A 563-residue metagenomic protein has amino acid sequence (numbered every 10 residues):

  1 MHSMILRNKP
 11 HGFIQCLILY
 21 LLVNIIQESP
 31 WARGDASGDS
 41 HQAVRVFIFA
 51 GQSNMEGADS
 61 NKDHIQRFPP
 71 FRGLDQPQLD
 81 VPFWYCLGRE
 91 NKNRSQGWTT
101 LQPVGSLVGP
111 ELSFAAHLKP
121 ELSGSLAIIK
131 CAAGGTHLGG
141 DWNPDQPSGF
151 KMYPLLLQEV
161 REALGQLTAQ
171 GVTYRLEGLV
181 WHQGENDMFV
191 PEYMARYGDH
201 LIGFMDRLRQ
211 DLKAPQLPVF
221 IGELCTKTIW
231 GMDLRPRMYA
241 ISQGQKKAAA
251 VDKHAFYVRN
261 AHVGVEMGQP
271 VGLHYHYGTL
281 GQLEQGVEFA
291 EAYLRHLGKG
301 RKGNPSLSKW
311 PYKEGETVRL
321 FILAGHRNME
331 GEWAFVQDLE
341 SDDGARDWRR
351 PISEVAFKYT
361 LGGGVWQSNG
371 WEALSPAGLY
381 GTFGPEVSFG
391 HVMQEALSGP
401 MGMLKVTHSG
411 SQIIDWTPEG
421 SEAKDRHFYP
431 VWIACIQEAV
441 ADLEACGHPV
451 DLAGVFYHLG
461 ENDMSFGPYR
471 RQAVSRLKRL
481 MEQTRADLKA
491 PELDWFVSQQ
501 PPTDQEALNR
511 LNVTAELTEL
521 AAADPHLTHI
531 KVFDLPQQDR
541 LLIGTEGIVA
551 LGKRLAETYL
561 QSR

Functional and structural regions predicted by a protein language model:
M1-H11: N-terminal secretory signal peptides that target proteins for export/translocation
G12-I14, A32-R33: Composition-driven detection of intrinsically disordered, low-complexity segments
Q15-Q27: Bacterial N-terminal signal peptides
W31-R563: Cell-envelope and extracellular/periplasmic
